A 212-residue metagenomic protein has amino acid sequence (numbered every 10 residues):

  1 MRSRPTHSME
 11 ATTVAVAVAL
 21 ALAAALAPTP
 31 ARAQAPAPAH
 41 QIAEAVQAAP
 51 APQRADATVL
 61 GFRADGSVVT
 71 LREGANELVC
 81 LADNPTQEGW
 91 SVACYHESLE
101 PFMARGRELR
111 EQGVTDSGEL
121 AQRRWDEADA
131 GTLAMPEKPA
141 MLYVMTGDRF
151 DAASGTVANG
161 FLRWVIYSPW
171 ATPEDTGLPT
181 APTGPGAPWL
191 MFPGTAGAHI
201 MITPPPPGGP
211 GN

Functional and structural regions predicted by a protein language model:
M1-A11: N-terminal secretory signal peptides that target proteins for export/translocation
T13-A27: Bacterial N-terminal signal peptides
T29-A33: Sec/Tat signal peptide C-region and signal peptidase I cleavage site
Q34-N212: Primary mode marks residue(s) on the alpha4-beta5-alpha5 output face of response regulator receiver
